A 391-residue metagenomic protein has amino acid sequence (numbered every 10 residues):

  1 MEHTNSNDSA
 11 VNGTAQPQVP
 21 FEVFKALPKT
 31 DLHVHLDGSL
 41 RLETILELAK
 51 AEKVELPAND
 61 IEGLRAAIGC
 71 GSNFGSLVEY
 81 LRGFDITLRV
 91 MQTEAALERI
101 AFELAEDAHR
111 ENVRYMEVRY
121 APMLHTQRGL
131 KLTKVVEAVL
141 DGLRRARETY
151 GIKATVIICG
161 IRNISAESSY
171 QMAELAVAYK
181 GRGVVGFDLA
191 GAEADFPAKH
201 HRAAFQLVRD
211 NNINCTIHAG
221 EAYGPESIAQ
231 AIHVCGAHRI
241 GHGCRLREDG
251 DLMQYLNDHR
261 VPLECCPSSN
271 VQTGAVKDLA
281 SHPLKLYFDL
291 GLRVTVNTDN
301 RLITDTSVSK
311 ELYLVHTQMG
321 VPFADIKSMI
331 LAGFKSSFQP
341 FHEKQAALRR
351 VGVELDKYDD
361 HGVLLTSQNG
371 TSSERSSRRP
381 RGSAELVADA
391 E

Functional and structural regions predicted by a protein language model:
E2-I213, A222-S227, V234-R239, R245-P262 (+1 more regions): Metal-cofactor-binding active-site regions of metalloenzymes
